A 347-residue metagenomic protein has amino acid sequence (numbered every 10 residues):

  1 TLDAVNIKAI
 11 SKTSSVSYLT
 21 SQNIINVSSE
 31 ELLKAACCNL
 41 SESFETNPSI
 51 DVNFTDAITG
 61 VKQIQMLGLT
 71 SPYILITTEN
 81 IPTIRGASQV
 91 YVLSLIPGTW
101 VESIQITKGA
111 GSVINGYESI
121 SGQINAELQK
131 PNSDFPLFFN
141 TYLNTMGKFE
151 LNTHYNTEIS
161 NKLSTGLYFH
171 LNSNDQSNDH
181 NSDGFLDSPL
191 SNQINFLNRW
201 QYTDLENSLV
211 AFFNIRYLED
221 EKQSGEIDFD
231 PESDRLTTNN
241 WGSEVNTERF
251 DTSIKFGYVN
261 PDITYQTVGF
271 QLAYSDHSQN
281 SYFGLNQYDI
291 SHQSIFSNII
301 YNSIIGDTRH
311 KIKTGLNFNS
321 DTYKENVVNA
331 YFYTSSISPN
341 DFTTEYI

Functional and structural regions predicted by a protein language model:
L2-T13, L19-V27, L32, E42-E45 (+5 more regions): N-terminal secretion/transport leader regions
S17-N26, L32-N39, F54-T99, T107-Q123 (+2 more regions): Flexible, glycine/serine/threonine-rich loop segments and coil->beta-strand junctions that form periplasmic-facing
A35, N39, V61, Y91 (+8 more regions): Transmembrane beta-barrel architecture of outer-membrane proteins
R85-A87, T99-E102, V113-N181, P189-F196 (+2 more regions): Outer-membrane beta-barrel translocator/receptor signature
K130, T157-L163, Y202-S208, Y258-T264 (+1 more regions): Outer-membrane beta-barrel strand-turn architecture
F139-L143, L167-S173, F213-E219, F270-D276 (+1 more regions): Transmembrane beta-barrel strands of outer-membrane/channel proteins
N174-N195, T203-V268, Y274-S294: Flexible loop and strand-edge segments within Gram-negative outer membrane beta-barrel domains
N239-N260, Y274-S278, L285-I347: Outer-membrane beta-barrel transmembrane domain signature of Gram-negative proteins, especially the mid-to-C-terminal
